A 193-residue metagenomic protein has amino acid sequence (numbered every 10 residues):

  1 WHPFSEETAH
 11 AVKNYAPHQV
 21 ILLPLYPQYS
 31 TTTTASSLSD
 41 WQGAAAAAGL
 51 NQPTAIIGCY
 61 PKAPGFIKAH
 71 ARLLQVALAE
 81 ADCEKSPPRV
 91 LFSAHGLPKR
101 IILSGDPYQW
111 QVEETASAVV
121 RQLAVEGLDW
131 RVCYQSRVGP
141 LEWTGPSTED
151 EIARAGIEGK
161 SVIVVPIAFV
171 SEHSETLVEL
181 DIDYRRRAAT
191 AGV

Functional and structural regions predicted by a protein language model:
W1-V193: Extended amphipathic ligand-handling, pore-lining, and cofactor/metal-binding catalytic surfaces
